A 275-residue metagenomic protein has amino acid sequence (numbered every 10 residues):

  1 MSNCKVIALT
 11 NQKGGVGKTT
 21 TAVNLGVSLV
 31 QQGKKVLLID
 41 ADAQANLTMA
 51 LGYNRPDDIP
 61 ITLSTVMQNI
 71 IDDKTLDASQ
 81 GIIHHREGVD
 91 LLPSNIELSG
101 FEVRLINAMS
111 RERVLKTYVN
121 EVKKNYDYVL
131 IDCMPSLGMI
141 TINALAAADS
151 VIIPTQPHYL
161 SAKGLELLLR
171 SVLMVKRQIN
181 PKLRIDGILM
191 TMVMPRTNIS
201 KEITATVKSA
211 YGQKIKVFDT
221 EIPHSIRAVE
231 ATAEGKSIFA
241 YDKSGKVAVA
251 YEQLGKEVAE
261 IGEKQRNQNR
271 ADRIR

Functional and structural regions predicted by a protein language model:
M1-R275: P-loop NTP-binding core
